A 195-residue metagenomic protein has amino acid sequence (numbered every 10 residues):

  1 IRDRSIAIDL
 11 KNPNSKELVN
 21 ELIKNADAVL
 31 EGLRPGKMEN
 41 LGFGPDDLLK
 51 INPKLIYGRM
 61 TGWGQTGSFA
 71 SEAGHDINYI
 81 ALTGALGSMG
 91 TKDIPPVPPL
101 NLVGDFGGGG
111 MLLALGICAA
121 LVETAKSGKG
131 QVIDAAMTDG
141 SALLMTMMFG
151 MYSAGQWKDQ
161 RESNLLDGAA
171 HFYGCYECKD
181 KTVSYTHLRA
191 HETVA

Functional and structural regions predicted by a protein language model:
I1, H187-A190, V194-A195: Single conserved hydrophobic/aromatic residue that forms the stacking wall/gate of nucleotide- or nucleobase-binding
I1-K126, Y152: N-terminal helix-loop segment corresponding to the beta1-alpha1 unit of nucleotide/adenylate-binding folds
E31, D139, E192: Acidic-residue sensor for enzyme active/binding pockets
T61-W63, S141, V194: Short, flexible active-site-adjacent loop segments at beta-strand->alpha-helix junctions, enriched in small/polar
L82, L86-R189: Acidic, glycine-rich segments within the central catalytic cores of soluble metabolic enzymes that bind/position
